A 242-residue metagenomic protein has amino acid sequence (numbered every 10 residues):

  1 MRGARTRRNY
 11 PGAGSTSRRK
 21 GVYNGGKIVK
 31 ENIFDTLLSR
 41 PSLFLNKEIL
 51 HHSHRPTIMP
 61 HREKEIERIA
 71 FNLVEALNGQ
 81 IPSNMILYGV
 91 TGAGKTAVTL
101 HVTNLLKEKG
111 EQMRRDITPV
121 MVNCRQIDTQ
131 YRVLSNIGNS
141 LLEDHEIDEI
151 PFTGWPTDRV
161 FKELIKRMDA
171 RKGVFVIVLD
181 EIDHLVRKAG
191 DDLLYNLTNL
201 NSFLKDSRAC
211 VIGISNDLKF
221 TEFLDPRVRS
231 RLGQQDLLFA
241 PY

Functional and structural regions predicted by a protein language model:
M1-S83, L105-E108: A short, basic N-terminal segment
G26-L45, H51, Q80-P82, T99 (+2 more regions): Mid-core helix/loop region of P-loop NTP-binding domains shared across ATPases and GTPases
R55-M59, Y88-A93, N123-C124, D183-R187: Short, charged/polar micro-motifs that form catalytic or ligand-binding hotspots
N72-A76, L106, G110, R167-M168 (+2 more regions): Hydrophobic helix-cap positions at the C-terminus of alpha-helices in RecA-like/P-loop ATPase nucleotide-binding cores
Q80-L105, Q126: Walker A/P-loop nucleotide-binding motif
N84-I86, K109-Q126: Conserved catalytic segments around the Walker B and adjacent sensor/switch elements of P-loop NTPase domains
L105-R115, E143-E146: Post-Walker A helix-loop "phosphate-sensing" segment adjacent to the P-loop in P-loop NTPases
